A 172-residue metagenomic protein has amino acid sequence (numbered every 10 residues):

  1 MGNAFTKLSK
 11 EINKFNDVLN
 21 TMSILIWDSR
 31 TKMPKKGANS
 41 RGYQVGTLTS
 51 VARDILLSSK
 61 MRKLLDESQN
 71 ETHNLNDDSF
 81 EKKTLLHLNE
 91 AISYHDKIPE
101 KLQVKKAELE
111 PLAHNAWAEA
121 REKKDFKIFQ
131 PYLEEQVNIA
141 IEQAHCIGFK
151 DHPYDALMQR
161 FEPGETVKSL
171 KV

Functional and structural regions predicted by a protein language model:
M1-P163: A well-structured
V167-V172: Long, non-coiled-coil amphipathic alpha-helical linker/lever segments that couple catalytic cores to other domains
